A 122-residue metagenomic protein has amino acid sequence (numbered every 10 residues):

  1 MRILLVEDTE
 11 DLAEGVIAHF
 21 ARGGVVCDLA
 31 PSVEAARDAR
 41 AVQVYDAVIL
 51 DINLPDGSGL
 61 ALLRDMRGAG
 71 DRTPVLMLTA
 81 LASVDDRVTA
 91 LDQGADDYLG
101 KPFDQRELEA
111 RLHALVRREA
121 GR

Functional and structural regions predicted by a protein language model:
M1-R122: N-terminal/domain-start alpha-helical segments
